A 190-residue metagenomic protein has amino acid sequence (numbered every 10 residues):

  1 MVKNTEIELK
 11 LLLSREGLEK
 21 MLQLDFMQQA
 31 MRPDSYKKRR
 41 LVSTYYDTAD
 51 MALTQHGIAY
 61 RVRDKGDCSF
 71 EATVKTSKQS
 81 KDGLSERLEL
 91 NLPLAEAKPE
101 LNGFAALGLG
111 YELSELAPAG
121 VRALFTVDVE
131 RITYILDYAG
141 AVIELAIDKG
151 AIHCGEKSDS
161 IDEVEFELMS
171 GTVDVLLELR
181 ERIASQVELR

Functional and structural regions predicted by a protein language model:
M1-R190: Phosphate-end processing signature that detects enzymes handling 5′-triphosphorylated RNA and polyphosphate
